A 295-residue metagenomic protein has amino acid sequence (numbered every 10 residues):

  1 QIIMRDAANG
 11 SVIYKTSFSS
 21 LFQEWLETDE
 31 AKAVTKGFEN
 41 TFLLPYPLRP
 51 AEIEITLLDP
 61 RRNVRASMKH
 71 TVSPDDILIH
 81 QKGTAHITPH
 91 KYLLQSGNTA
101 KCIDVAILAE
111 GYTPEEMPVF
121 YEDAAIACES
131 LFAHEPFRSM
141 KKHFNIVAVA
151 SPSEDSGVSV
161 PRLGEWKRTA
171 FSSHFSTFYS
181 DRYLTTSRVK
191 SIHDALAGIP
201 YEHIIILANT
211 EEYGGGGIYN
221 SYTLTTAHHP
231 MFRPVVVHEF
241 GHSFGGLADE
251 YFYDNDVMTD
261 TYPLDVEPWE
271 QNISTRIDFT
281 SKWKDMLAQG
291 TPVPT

Functional and structural regions predicted by a protein language model:
Q1-N40: N-terminal prosegments of processed precursors
T41-L43, L48-R61: Short, aromatic- and glycine-rich surface loops/edge beta-strands on solvent-exposed regions
R61-I77: Edge beta-strands of extracellular beta-sandwich domains
I77-R138, A148-V158: Fold-level signature of zinc-dependent metallopeptidase catalytic domains
M117-F120, G215-E239: Short pre-active-site segment immediately N-terminal to the catalytic Zn-binding motif
H143-Y219: Active-site-proximal segments of metallohydrolase catalytic domains
F240-D256: Catalytic Zn2+-binding segment of zinc metalloproteases
Y251-T295: Replace "(M1/M4/M9/M12/WLM)" with "(e.g., M1/M4/M8/M9/M12/M26/WLM)" and add "not limited to" to clarify scope
